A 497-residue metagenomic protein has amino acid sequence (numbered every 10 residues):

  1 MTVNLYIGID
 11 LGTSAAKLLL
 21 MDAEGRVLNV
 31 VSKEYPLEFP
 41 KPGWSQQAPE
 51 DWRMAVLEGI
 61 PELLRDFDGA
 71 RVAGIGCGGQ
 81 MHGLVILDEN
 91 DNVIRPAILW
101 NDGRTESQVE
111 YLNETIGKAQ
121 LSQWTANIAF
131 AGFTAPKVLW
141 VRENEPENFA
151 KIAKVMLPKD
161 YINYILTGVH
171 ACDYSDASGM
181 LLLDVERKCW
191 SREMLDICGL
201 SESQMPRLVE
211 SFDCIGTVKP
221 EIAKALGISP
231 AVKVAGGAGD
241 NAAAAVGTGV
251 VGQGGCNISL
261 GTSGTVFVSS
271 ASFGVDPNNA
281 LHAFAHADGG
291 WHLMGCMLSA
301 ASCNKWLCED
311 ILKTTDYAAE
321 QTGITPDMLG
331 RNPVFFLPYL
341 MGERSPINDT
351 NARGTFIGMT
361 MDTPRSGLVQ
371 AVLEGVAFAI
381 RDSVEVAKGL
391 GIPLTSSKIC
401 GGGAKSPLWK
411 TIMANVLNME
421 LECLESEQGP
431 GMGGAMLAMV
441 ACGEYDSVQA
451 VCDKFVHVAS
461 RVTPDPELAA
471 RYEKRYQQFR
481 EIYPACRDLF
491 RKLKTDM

Functional and structural regions predicted by a protein language model:
M1-R95, Q123, K151, A223-K224 (+3 more regions): N-terminal glycine/serine-rich phosphate-binding loop of ATP-dependent small-molecule kinases, especially carbohydrate
T2, I7-G8, E106, N113-I128 (+4 more regions): Active-site core segments that coordinate phosphate-bearing ligands/cofactors across diverse enzyme families
G25, A48, I75, D102 (+3 more regions): Residue-level signal for inorganic ion chemistry
P36-F39, G103-T105, A301-S302: A short local loop/turn or secondary-structure capping micro-motif enriched for an aromatic residue
P61-W100, T125-T134, N163-D184, R207-E210 (+1 more regions): Short beta-strand-loop/turn "lid" adjacent to the catalytic site in phosphate-handling enzymes
R95-V109, L424-E425: Short, acidic/small-residue loops that bind anionic groups at enzyme active sites
S203: A conserved beta-strand/loop element that lines the FAD pocket in flavoprotein oxidoreductases
